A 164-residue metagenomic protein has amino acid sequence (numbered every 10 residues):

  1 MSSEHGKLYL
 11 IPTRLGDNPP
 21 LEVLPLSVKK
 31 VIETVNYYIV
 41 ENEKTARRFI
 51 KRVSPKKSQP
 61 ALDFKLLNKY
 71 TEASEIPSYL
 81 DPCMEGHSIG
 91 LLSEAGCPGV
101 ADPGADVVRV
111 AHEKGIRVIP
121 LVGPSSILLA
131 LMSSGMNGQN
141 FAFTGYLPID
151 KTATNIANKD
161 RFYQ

Functional and structural regions predicted by a protein language model:
M1-N68: Glycine-rich, flexible N-terminal cofactor/catalytic loop recognition
S2-N18, E33, S125, L129-Q164: Beta-strand/loop-alpha-helix module characteristic of Rossmann-like adenine-cofactor folds
E22-L26, P103-D106, I156-N158: Charged helix-capping and loop-helix junction motifs
I50-K51, N68-D81: Short, structured surface patches at the beginning of a domain
K65-A73, Y146-D150: Conserved helicase motor
I76-M84, K159-F162: Short amphipathic alpha-helix with an adjacent loop that forms part of the alpha/beta core around
M84-A142, P148: Short glycine-cluster motifs
